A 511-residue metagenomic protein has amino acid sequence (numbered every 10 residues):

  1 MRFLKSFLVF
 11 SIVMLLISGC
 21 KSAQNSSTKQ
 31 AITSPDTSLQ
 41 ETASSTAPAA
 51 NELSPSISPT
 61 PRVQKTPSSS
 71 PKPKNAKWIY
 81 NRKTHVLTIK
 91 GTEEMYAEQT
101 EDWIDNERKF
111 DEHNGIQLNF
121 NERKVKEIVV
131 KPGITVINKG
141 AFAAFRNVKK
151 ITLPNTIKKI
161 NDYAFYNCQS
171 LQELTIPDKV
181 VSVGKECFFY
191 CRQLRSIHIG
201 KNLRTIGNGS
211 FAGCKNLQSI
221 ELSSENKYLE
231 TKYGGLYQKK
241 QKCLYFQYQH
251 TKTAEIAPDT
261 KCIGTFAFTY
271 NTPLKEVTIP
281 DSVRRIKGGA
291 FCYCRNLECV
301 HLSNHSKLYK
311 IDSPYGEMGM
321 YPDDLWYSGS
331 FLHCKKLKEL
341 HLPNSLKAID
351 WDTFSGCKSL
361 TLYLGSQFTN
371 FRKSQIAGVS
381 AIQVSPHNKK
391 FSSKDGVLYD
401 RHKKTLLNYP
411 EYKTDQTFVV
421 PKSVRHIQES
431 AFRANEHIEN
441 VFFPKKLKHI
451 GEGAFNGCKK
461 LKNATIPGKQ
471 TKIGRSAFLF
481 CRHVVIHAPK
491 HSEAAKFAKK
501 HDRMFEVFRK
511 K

Functional and structural regions predicted by a protein language model:
M1-S6: Positively charged n-region of N-terminal signal peptides that target proteins for export
F10-M14: Alpha-helical transmembrane segments
L16-G19: C-terminal motif of bacterial Sec signal peptides marking the signal peptidase cleavage site
K21-A23: Bacterial signal peptide processing site
I32-D36, T42-P48, E52-S70: Ser/Thr-rich, Proline-interspersed low-complexity disordered segments
P67-N147, A164-Y166, F189, A267-T269 (+1 more regions): Surface-exposed repetitive/solenoidal architectures
T84-T92, E122-V136, R146-K159, Q169-S182 (+14 more regions): Structural signature of tandem-repeat unit edges
N138-A141, N161-A164, G184-C187, N208-S210 (+8 more regions): Consensus positions within tandem repeat domains that build extended binding/scaffold surfaces
